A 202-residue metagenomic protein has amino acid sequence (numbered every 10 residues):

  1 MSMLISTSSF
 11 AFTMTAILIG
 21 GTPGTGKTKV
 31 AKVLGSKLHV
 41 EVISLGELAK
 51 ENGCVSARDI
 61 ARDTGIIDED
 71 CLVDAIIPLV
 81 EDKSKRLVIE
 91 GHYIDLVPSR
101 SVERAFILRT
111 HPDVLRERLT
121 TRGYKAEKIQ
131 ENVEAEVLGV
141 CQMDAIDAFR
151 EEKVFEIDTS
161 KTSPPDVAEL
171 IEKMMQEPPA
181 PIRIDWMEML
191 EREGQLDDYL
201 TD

Functional and structural regions predicted by a protein language model:
M14-A16: Pre-Walker A (Motif I) flank of P-loop NTPase domains
I19: Hydrophobic anchor at the beta1->P-loop junction of P-loop NTPases
T22: P-loop (Walker A) phosphate-binding loop of NTP-binding proteins
K27: Conserved lysine of the Walker
V30: Hydrophobic positions on the alpha1 helix immediately C-terminal to the Walker A/P-loop
E41-V97, L190-Q195: ATP-dependent small-molecule kinase phosphotransfer cores that center on conserved nucleotide phosphate-binding segments
A57, R109-K153: A glycine- and Lys/Arg-enriched "phosphate-lid" helix/loop adjacent to the NTP-binding pocket of small-molecule kinases
I146-D202: NTP-dependent small-molecule kinase module
